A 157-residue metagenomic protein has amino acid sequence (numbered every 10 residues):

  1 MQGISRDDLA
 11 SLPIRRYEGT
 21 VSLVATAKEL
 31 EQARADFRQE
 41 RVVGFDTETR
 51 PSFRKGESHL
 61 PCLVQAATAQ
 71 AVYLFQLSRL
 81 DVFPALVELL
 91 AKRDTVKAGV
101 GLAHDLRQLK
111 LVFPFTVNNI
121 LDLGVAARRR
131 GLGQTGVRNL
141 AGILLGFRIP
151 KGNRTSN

Functional and structural regions predicted by a protein language model:
M1-V43, L123: N-terminal accessory regions of nucleic-acid-interacting proteins
Q2-R16, Q70-Q76, D81-F83, L89 (+1 more regions): Active-site-proximal helix-loop-helix substrate-binding element of RNase H-like nuclease domains
A27-E29, E48, S78-V82: Short beta->alpha connector loops
R38, V42-K55: Short acidic, Gly/Ser-rich segments with clustered Asp/Glu that frequently serve as metal-coordination loops in enzyme
E40, L60-P61, D94-T95: Short, surface-exposed beta-edge/turn micro-motifs
T47-T49, T68, T155: Ser/Thr-centric signal marking residues that sit in or immediately flank functional binding/regulatory motifs
F53-Q70: A short alpha/beta connector and helix-capping loop motif
